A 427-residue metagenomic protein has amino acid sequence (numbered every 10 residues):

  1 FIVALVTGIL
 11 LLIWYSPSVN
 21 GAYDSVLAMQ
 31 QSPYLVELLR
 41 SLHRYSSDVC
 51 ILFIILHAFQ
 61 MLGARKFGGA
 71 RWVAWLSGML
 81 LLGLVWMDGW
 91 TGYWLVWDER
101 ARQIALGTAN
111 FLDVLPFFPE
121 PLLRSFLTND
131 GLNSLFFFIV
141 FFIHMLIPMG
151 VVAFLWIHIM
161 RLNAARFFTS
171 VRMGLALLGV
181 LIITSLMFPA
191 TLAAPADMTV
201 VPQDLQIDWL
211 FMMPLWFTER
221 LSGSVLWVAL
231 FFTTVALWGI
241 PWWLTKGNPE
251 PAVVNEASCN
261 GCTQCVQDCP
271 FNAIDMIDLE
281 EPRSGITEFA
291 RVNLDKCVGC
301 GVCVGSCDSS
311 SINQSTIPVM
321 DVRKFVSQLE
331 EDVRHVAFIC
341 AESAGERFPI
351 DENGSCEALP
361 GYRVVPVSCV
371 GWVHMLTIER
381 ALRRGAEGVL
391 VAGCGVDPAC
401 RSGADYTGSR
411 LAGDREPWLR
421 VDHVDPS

Functional and structural regions predicted by a protein language model:
F1-I13, D24-H43, L56-P251, V266: Membrane-embedded alpha-helical bundles of multi-pass integral membrane proteins
I2-A22, F338-N353: Conserved oxyanion/phosphate-binding beta-strand-loop segments in alpha/beta enzyme cores
R44-V49: Individual alpha-helical transmembrane segments in multi-pass integral membrane proteins
M79, Y93, I104-G107, P318-S427: Iron-sulfur-associated redox domains of electron-transfer enzymes in respiratory and anaerobic energy metabolism
I240-V253, D278-E280, S284-A290: Short Cys/His-rich Zn2+-coordinating modules
G247-A257, N313-F325: Membrane-interfacial segments at transmembrane helix termini in multi-pass membrane proteins
P251-P270: Membrane-cytosol interface motif
Q264-R323: Iron-sulfur cluster-binding cysteine motifs and their immediate structural context in ferredoxin-like electron-transfer
